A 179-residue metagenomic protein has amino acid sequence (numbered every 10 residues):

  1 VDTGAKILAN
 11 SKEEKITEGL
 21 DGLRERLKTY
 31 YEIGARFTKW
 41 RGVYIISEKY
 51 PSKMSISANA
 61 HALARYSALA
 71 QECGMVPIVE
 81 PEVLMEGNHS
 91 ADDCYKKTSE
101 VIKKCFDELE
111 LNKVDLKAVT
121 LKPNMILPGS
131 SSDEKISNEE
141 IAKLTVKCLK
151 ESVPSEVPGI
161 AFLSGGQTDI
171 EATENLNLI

Functional and structural regions predicted by a protein language model:
T3-A5, G42-E48, V83-G87, M125-L127 (+1 more regions): Active-site-proximal loop/turn and secondary-structure-junction residues that shape catalytic pockets, frequently
K12-E14, Y44-I56, M85-C94: Surface-exposed cleft-lining segments at the edges of enzyme active sites
K12-R26, P51-Y66, E100: Glycine-rich anion/phosphate-binding loops
I33-R36, Q71-P77, L111-V119, E156-I160: Short, well-ordered coil/turn segments that N-cap beta-strands
W40, V79: Conserved, mostly hydrophobic/aromatic
S52-H61, S90-K104, E134-V146, N177: Short, electropositive alpha-helical surface patch
V114-I179: Catalytic-face loop-and-helix region of soluble metabolic enzyme cores
